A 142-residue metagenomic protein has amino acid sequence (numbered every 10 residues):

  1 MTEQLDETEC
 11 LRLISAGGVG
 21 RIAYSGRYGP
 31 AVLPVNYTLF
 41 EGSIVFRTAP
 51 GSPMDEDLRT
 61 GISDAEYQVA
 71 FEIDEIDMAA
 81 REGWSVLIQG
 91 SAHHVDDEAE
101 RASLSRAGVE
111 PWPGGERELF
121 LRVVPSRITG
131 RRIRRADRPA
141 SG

Functional and structural regions predicted by a protein language model:
M1-R21: Short, basic/aromatic recognition patches
S15-G17, V32, L39-E41, S63-Q68 (+2 more regions): Short connector loops at helix/strand junctions that flank enzyme active sites, especially segments positioning acidic
G17-P50: Short beta-strand segments
Y28, S52-M54, D137: Short, surface-exposed beta-strand-loop junctions and turns on beta-sheet-rich folds
V32, V45-R47, M54-D57, A80-R81 (+1 more regions): Short acidic/glycine-rich loop or secondary-structure boundary segments that cap or lie
N36, T60-G61, P111-P113: Short secondary-structure boundary/capping segments
F40-G61, V69: Compact nucleic-acid interaction/catalytic patches
V69-G142: Charged, gly/pro-rich active-site loop segments
